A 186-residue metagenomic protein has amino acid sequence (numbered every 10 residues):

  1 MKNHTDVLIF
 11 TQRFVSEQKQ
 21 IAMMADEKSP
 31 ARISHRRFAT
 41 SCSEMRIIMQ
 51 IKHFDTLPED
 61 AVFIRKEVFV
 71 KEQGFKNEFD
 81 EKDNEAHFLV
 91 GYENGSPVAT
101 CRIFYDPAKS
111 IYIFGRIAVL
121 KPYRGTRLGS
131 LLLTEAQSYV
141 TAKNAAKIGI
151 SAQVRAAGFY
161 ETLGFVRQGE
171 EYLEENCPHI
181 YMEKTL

Functional and structural regions predicted by a protein language model:
R46-A61: A short beta-loop-alpha structural element at the N-terminal edge of CoA-dependent acyl/N-acetyltransferase catalytic
I64-K76: Helix-loop element at the rim of GNAT/NAT acetyltransferase active sites that forms part of the acceptor-substrate
V90, S96-Y105, I111-A118: Conserved beta-strand in the GNAT
Y105-G115, R124, E174-H179: A conserved beta-turn-beta hairpin within the catalytic core of GNAT-like acetyltransferases that forms part
G125-S138: Conserved acetyl-CoA-binding loop-helix of GNAT-fold acetyltransferases
V140-Q153: Conserved GNAT acetyl-CoA-binding A-motif
G149-S151, E161, V166-Y181: Conserved catalytic-core motifs of GNAT/GCN5-like acyltransferases
